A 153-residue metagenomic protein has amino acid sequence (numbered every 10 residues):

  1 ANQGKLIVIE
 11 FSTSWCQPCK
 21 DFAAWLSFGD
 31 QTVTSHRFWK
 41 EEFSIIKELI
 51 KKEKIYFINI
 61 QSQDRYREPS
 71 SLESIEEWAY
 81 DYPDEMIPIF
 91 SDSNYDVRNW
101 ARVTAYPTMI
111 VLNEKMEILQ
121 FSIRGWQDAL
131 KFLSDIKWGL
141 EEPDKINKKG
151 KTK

Functional and structural regions predicted by a protein language model:
A1-I7, E41-K47: A short beta-strand-turn-helix
Q3-V8, K51-I58, P83-I87, A105-P107 (+1 more regions): Loop/turn elements at helix/coil->beta-strand transitions in domains of secreted/extracellular proteins
F11-E41, R67: Conserved redox-active cysteine motifs that mediate thiol-disulfide chemistry, especially di-cysteine Cys-X(1-2)-Cys
S12-W15, K47-I50, Y82, I136-L140 (+1 more regions): Sec/Tat-exported extracytoplasmic proteins
T13-P18, S62-R67, S93-V97, A105 (+2 more regions): Solvent-exposed loop/turn segments at secondary-structure junctions within structured extracellular/periplasmic domains
I45-K52, Y56-S62, S91-D92, I146-K153: Non-catalytic interaction/Regulatory regions outside core domains
Y56-I58, P69-Y106: Short, internal strand/loop/helix patches that form the active-site neighborhood or redox-interaction surface
T104-K153: Thiol-/selenol-based redox modules, centered on thioredoxin-like and closely related oxidoreductase domains
